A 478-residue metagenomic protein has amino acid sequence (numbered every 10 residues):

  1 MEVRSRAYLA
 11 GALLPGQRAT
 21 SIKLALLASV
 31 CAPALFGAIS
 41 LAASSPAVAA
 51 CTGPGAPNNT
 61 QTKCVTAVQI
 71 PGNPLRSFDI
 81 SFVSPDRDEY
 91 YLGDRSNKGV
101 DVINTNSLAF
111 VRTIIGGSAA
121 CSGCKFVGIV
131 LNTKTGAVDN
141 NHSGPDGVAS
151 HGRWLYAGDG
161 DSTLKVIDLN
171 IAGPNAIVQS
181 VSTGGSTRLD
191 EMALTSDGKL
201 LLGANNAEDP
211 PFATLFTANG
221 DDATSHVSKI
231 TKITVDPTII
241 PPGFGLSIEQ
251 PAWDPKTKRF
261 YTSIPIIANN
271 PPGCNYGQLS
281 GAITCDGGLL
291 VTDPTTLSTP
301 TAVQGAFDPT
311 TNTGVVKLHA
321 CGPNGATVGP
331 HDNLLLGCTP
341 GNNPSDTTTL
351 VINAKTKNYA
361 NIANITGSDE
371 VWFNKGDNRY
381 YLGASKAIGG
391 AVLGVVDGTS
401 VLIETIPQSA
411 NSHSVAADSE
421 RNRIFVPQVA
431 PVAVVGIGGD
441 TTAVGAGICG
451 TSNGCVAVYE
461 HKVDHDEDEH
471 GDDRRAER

Functional and structural regions predicted by a protein language model:
M1-I22: N-terminal secretory signal peptides that target proteins for export/translocation
R4, L9-G11, V30, A42 (+3 more regions): Exposed boundary/loop context
S5, T20, L26, G438 (+1 more regions): Intrinsically disordered, low-complexity segments enriched in glycine/proline and serine/threonine
P15-G16, K23-A43: Bacterial N-terminal signal peptides
R18-T20, G37, V181, A193: A detector of low-complexity, intrinsically disordered, Ser/Thr/Gly/Pro/Ala-rich segments
S45-R478: Predominantly soluble domains enriched in secretory-pathway, periplasmic, or organellar proteins
